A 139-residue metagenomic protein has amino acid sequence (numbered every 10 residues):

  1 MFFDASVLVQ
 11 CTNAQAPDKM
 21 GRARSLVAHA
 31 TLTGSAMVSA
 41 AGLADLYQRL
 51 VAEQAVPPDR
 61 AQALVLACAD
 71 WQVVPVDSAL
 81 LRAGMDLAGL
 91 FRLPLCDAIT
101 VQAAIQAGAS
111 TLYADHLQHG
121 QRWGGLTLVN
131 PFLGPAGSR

Functional and structural regions predicted by a protein language model:
M1-V38, E53-D59, P135-R139: Short, well-structured N-terminal submotif of metal-dependent ribonuclease cores
D4, D45, D97, D115-H116: Acidic active-site catalytic centers that drive phospho-/nucleotidyl reactions and related ester hydrolyses
S39-A41, V76, P131: Conserved beta-strand termini and adjacent loop/short-helix elements that scaffold enzyme active sites in alpha/beta
D45-Q72: Active-site-proximal, substrate-binding regions of enzyme catalytic domains and RNA-binding/basic surfaces
W71-Y113: Active-site neighborhoods of divalent-metal-dependent phosphate/nucleic-acid chemistry enzymes
V101-R139: Acidic, PIN/NYN-like endoribonuclease modules and their adjacent C-terminal/linker elements
